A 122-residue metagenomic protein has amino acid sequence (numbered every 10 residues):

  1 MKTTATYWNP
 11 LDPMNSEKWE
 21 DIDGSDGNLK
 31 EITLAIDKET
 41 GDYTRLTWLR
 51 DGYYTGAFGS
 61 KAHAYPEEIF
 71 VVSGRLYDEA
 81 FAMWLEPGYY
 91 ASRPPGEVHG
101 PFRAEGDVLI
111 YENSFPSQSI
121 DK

Functional and structural regions predicted by a protein language model:
M1-Y43: A short, N-terminal "cap"/entry segment at the start of jelly-roll beta-barrel domains of the cupin/DSBH fold
G27, I32-H63, A82, P94-V98: Conserved short histidine dyad/triad with adjacent acidic residue
G27, P95-D121: Ligand-binding loop in jelly-roll beta-barrel domains
K30, E67, G106: Residues that flank catalytic or metal-binding motifs in active/ligand-binding sites
A35, F70, F102-R103: Well-ordered beta-strand positions
T47-L49, F70-L76, L109-N113: Short, well-ordered beta-strand segments in beta-rich or mixed alpha/beta enzyme and ligand-binding folds
Y54-A57, H63-P87: A short beta-strand-loop-beta hairpin characteristic of the jelly-roll/cupin
G88-R93: Conserved active-site tyrosine of GNAT-family acetyltransferases
